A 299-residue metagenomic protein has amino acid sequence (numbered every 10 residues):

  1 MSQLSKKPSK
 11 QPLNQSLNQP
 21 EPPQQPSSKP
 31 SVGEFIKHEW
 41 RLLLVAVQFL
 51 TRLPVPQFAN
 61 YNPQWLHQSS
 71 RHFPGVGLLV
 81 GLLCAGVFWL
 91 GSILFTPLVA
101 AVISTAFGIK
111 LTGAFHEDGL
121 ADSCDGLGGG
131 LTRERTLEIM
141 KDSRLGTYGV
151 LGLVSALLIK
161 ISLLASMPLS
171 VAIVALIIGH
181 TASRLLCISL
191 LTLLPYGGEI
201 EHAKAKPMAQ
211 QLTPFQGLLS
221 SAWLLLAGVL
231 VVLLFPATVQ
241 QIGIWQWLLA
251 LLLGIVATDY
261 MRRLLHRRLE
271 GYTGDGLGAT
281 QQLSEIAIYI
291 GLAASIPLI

Functional and structural regions predicted by a protein language model:
S2-G113, L131, D142-I299: Hydrophobic alpha-helical transmembrane segments
D118: Glycine/small-residue-rich loop that forms an oxyanion/phosphate-binding "nest" at active or ligand-binding sites
G126, L137-M140: Cytosol/matrix-facing amphipathic helices and coiled-coil assembly/linker segments of eukaryotic membrane proteins
